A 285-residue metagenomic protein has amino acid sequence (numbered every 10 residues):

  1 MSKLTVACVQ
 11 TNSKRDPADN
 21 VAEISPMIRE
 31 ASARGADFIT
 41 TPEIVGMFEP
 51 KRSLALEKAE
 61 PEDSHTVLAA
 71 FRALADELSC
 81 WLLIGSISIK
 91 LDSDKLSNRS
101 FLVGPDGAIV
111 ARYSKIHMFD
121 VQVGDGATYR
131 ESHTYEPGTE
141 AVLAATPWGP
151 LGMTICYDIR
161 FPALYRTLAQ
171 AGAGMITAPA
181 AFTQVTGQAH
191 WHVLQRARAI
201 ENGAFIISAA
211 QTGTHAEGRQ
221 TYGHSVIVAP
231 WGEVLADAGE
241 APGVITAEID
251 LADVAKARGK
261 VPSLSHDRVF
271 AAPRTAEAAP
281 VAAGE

Functional and structural regions predicted by a protein language model:
M1-A7: Extreme N-terminal starter segment of soluble prokaryotic enzymes
Q10-R15: Short polar catalytic/cofactor-binding loops
P17, S25-D106, R112, F182-E201: Cys-nucleophile CN-hydrolase/nitrilase-fold catalytic domain and related Cys-dependent amidase chemistry that acts on
D19-I28, R160-R166: Short, acidic/polar
E60, L91-A171, Q184-V193, K260-S263: Active-site catalytic loop in hydrolytic enzyme cores
E62-I84, P150, C156-I245: CN hydrolase (nitrilase-like) catalytic-core segments centered on the catalytic cysteine and neighboring Lys/Glu
I84-S86, R99-L102, V142-A144, S225-I227 (+1 more regions): Short beta-strand scaffold segments in enzyme catalytic cores
V254-E285: A conserved C-terminal secondary-structure "cap"
